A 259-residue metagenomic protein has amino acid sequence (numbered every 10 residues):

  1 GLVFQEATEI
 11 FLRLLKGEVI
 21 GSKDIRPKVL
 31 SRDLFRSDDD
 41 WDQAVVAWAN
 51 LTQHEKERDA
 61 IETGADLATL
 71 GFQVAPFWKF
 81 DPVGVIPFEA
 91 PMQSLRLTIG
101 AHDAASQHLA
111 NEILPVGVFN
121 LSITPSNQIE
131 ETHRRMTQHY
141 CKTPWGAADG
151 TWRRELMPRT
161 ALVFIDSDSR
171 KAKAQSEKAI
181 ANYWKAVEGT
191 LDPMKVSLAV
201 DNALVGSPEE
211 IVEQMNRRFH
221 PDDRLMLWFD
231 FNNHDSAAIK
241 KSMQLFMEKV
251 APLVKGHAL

Functional and structural regions predicted by a protein language model:
G1-L259: Active-site-adjacent structural elements that line small-molecule/cofactor binding pockets in enzymes
